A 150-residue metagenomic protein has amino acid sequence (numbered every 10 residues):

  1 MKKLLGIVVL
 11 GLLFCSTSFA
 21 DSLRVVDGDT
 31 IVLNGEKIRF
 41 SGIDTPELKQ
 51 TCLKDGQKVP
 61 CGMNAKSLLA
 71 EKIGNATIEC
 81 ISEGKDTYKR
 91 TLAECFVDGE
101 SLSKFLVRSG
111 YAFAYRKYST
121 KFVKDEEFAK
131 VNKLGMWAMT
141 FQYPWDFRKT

Functional and structural regions predicted by a protein language model:
K2-G11, C15-T150: Small beta-barrel nucleic-acid-binding modules, primarily SNase/OB-fold domains and secondarily Tudor-like barrels
